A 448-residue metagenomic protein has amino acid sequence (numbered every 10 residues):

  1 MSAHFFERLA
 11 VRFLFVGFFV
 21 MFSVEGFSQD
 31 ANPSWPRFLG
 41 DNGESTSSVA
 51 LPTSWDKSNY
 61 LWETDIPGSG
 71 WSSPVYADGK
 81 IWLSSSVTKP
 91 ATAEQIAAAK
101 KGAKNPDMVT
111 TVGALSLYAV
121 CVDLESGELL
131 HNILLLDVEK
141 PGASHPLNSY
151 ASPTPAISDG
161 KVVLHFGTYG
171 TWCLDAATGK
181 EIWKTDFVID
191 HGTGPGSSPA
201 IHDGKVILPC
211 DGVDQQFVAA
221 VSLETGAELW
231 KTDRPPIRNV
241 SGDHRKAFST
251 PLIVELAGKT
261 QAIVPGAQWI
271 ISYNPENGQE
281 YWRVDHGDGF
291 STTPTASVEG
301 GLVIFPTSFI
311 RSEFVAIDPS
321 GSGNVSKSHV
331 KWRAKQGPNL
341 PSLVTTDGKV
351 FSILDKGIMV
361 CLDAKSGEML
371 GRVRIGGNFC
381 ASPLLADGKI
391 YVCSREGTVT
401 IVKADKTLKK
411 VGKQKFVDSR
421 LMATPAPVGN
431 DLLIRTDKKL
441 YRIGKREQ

Functional and structural regions predicted by a protein language model:
M1-V11: N-terminal secretory signal peptides that target proteins for export/translocation
A10-E25: Bacterial N-terminal signal peptides
F27-Q448: Noncatalytic, solvent-exposed loop/strand surfaces of beta-propeller-type extracellular/periplasmic domains
